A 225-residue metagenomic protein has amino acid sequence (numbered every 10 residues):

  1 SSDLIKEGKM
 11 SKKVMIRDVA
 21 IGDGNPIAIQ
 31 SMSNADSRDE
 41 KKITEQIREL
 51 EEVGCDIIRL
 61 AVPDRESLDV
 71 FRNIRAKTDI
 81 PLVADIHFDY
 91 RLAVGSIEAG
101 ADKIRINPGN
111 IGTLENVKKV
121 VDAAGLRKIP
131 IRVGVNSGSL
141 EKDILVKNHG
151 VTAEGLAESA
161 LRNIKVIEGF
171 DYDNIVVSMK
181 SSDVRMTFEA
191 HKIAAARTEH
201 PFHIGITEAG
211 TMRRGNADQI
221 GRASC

Functional and structural regions predicted by a protein language model:
I5-I57: Conserved N-terminal beta1-alpha1 strand-loop-helix module at the mouth
D23-K42, A61-P63, I80-F88, G109 (+2 more regions): Active-site mouth loops of central-metabolism enzymes
I27-S33, D56-L60, L82-I86, I104-I106 (+3 more regions): Hydrophobic faces of well-ordered beta-strands that scaffold small-molecule active sites in alpha/beta enzyme cores
N34, D39-I43, E51-K77, R105-T113 (+1 more regions): Glycine-rich, proline-tolerant flexible connector loops at the mouths of alpha/beta enzymes
D64-I86, K119-I131, H191-F202: Alpha-helix-loop-beta-strand connector modules within alpha/beta enzyme cores
R91-R132: Hydrophobic or amphipathic alpha-helical targeting/insertion segments
N136, I144-S224: Catalytic alpha/beta core domains of metabolic enzymes, predominantly
